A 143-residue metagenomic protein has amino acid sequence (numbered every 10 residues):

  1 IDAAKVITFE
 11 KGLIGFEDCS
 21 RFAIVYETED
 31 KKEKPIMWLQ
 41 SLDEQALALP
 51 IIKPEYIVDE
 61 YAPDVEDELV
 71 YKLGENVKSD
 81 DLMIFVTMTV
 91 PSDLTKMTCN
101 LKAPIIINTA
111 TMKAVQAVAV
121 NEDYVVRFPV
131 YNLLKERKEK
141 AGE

Functional and structural regions predicted by a protein language model:
I1-V58, D80-E143: Long, compositionally biased stretches
P50, A62-D67: Compact, glycine-rich, soluble single-domain proteins
A62, K72-L73, A117: Short beta-strand His + acidic residue motifs that chelate non-heme Fe in jelly-roll/DSBH and cupin folds
D67-V77: Short active-site loop/helix that positions an aromatic residue
